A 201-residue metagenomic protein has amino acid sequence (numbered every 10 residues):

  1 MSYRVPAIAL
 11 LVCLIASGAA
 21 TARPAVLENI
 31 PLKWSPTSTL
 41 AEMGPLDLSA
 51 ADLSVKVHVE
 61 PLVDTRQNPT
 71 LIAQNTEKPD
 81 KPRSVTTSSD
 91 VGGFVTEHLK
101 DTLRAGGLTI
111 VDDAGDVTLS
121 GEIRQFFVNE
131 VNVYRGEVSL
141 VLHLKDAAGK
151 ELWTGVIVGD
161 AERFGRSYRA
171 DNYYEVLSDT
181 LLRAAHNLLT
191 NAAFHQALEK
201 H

Functional and structural regions predicted by a protein language model:
M1-I8: Bacterial N-terminal signal peptides that target proteins for export
I8-S17: Bacterial N-terminal signal peptides
A20-G93, A193-H201: A structural "domain/chain start" motif
R23-T39, D101, A105-L152, E162-S167 (+1 more regions): Surface-exposed short loop/turn segments
P61-T65, E122-F126, V158-G159: Generic short beta-strand segments
N68-A73, T96-H98, D112-G115: Short hydrophobic/aromatic-rich motifs at helix boundaries and adjacent loops
I72-S88, A148-L198: Short secondary-structure boundary motifs at beta->alpha junctions and helix caps
